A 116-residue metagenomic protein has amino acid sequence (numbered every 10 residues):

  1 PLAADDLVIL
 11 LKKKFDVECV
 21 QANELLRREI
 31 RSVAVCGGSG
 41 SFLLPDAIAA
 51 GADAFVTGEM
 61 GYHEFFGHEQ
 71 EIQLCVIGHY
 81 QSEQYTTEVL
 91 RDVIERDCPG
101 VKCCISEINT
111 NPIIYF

Functional and structural regions predicted by a protein language model:
P1-F116: Hydrophobic structural segments
